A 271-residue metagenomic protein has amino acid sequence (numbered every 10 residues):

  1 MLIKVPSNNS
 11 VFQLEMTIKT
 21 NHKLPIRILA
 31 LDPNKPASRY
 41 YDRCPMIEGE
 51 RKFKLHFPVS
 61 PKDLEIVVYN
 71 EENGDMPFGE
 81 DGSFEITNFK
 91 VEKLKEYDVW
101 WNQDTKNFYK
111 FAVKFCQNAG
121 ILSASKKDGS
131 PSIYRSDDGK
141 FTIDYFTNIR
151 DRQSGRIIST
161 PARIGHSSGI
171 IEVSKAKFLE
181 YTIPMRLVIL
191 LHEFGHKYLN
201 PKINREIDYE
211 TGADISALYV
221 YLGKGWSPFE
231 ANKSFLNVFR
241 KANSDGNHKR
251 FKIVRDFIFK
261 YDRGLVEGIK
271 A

Functional and structural regions predicted by a protein language model:
M1-P25, A30-I149: A metal-dependent hydrolase signature that marks the N-terminal structural subdomain at the beginning of catalytic folds
W101, T105-Y109, S167, L179-V188 (+3 more regions): Solvent-exposed, acidic/flexible segments
K110-V113, I171, V188, T211-Y219: Solvent-exposed, polar/charged alpha-helical surfaces in well-ordered, non-transmembrane soluble domains, broadly
C116, G120, H166, L199 (+1 more regions): Generic helix-packing signal
T142-T182, F194-K197: Active-site scaffold of zinc-dependent metalloenzymes
A176-E180, P184, E193-G212, Y219-W226: Catalytic Zn2+-binding segment of zinc metalloproteases
L190-F194, Y198-P201, V254-D262: Glycine/serine-rich loop-strand microenvironments at binding/catalytic pocket rims
K224-A271: Long, well-structured alpha-helical subdomains associated with metal-dependent extracellular/ecto-lumenal hydrolases
